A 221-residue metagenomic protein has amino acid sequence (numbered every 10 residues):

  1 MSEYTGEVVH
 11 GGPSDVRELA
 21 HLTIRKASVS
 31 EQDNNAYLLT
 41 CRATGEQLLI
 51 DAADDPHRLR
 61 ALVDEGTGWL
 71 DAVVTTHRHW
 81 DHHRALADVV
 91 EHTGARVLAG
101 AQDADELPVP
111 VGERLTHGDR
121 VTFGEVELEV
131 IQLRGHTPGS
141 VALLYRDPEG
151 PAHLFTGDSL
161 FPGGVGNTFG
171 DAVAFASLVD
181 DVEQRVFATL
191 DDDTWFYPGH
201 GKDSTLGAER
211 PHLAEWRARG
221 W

Functional and structural regions predicted by a protein language model:
M1-V16: Short glycine- and acidic-rich boundary segments immediately preceding or forming the N-terminal edge of structured
P13-G68, A142-G157: Conserved beta-strand hairpin/beta-sheet module of binuclear metal-dependent hydrolase folds, prominently
A20-L22, G124-E129, G139-V141: Short beta-strand or tight-loop elements that sit immediately N-terminal to catalytic metal-binding acidic residues
A27-V29, G112, Q132-H136: Short Gly/Pro-enriched turn/cap motifs at secondary-structure boundaries
Y37, R60-A61, P108-V111, L143 (+2 more regions): Short, well-ordered secondary-structure micro-motifs
L39, D51, H77, V89 (+5 more regions): Divalent metal-coordination and catalytic microenvironments
T44-Q47, D54-E129, P151-A152, H212-R219: Active-site HxH/HxHxD metal-binding segment of metal-dependent hydrolases
G68, T137-W221: Metallo-beta-lactamase
